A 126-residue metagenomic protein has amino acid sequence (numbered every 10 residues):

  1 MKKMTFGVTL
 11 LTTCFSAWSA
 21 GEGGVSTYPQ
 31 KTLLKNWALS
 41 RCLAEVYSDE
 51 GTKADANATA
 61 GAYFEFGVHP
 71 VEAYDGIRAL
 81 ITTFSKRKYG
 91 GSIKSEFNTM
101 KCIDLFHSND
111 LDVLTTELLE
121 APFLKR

Functional and structural regions predicted by a protein language model:
M4-T13: Sec-dependent N-terminal signal peptides
C14-S19: N-terminal signal peptide c-region/cleavage motif recognized by signal peptidases
A20-E65: N-terminal secretory signal peptides
T52-R126: Compact alpha-helical subdomains of small soluble proteins
